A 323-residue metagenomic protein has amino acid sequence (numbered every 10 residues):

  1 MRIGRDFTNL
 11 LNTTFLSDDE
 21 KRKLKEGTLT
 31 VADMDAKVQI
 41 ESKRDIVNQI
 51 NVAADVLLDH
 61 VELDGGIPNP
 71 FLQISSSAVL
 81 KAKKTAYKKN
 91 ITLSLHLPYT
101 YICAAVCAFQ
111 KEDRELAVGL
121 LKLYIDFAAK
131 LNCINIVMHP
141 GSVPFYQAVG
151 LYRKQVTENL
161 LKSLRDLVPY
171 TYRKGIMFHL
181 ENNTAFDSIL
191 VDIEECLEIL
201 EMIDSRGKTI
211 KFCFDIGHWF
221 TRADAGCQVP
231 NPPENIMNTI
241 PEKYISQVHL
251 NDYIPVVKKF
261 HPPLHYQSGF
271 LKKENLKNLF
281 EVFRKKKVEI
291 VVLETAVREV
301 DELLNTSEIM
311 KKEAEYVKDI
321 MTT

Functional and structural regions predicted by a protein language model:
M1-G27, V31-A32, N51-A54, K122 (+1 more regions): Histidine-acidic metal/acid-base catalytic patches
M1-I125, A129, C213, K311 (+1 more regions): N-terminal pre-domain/capping segments
H60-E62, S94, H179-E181, C213-I216 (+2 more regions): Generic enzyme active-site microenvironment
G66, P98, H139-G141, E181-T184 (+1 more regions): Short, well-ordered beta-to-alpha junction loops that form the rim of enzyme active sites and present histidine/acidic
I67-S76, T100-G119, S142-Q155, K259-Q267 (+1 more regions): Surface-exposed, active-site-proximal loop segments in enzymatic domains
N69-F71, P144, A185-I189, F220-T221 (+1 more regions): Short, small-residue-enriched loops and turns at beta-alpha junctions that line or gate enzyme active sites
Y87-K88, V106-K211: Active-site acidic/histidine proton-transfer and metal-coordination neighborhood in alpha/beta enzyme cores
